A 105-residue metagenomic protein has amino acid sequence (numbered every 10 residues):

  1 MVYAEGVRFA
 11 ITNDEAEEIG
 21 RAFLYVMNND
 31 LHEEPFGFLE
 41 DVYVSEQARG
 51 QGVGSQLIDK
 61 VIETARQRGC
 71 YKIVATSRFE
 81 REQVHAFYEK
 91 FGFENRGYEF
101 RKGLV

Functional and structural regions predicted by a protein language model:
M1-E34: Acetyl-CoA-dependent GNAT
G20-A22, G37, V42, F91 (+1 more regions): Conserved GNAT-family N-acetyltransferase fold
V42-V44, S77: Hydrophobic adenine-recognition pocket in adenosine-nucleotide-binding enzymes
V44, G50-E63, K90: Conserved acetyl-CoA-binding loop-helix of GNAT-fold acetyltransferases
S55, F79-G97: Conserved active-site alpha-helix within GNAT-family acetyltransferase domains
A65-S77: Conserved GNAT acetyl-CoA-binding A-motif
R66, K90, E94-V105: Terminal substrate-recognition subdomain of acyl/acetyltransferases
